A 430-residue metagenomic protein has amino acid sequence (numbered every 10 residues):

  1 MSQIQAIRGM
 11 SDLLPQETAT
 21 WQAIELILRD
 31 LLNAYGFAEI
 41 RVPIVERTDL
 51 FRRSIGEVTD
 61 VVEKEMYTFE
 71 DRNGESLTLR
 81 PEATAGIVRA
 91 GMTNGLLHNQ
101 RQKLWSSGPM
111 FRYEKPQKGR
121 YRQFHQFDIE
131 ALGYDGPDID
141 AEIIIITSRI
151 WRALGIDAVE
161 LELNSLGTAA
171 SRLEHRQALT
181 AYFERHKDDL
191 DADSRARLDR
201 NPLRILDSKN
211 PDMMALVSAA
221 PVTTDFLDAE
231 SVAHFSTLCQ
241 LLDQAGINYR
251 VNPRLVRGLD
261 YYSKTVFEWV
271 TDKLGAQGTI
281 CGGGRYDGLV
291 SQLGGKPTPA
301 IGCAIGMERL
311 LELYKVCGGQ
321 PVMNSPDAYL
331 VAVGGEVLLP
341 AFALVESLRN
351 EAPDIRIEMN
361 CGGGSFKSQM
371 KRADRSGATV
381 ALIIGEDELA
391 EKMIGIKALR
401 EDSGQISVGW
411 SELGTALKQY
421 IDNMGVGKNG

Functional and structural regions predicted by a protein language model:
M1-G430: TRNA-recognition modules of translation machinery and tRNA-sensing kinases, especially anticodon-binding
